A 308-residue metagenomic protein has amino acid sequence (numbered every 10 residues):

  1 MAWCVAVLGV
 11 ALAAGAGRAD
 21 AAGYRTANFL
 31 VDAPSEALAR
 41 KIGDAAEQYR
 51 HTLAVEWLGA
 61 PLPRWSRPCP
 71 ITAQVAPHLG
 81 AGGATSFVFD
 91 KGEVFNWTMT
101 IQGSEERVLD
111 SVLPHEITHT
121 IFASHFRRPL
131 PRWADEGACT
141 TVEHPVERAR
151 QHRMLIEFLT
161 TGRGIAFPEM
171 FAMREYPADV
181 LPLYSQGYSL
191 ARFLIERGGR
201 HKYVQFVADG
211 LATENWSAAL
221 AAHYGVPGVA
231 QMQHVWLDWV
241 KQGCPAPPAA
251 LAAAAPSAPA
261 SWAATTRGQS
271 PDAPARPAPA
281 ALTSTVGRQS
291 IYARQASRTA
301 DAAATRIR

Functional and structural regions predicted by a protein language model:
M1, A54-P61, E147, G199 (+1 more regions): Secondary-structure transition/hinge residues
A2-A14: Bacterial N-terminal signal peptides
A19-P131, G164, M173, W216-A219: Juxtacatalytic substrate-recognition/specificity segment
T85-N96, S104-V108, H125-P274: Acidic/His/Gly-enriched intrinsically disordered linker/tail segments that often contain short helix/coil "MoRF-like"
T120, G137, E157-T161, S290 (+1 more regions): Active-site-flanking segments in enzyme catalytic domains
P256-R308: Non-catalytic terminal regions of proteins
